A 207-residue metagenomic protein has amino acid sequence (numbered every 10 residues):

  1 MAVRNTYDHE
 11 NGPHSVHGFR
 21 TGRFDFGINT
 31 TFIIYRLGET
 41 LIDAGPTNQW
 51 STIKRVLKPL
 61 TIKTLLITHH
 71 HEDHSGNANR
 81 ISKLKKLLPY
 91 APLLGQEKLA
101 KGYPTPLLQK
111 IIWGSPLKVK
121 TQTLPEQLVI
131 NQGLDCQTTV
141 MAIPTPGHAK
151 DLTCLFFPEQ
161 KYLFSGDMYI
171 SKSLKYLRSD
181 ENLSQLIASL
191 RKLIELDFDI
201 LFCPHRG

Functional and structural regions predicted by a protein language model:
V3-L57, C154-G166: Conserved beta-strand hairpin/beta-sheet module of binuclear metal-dependent hydrolase folds, prominently
P13-T21, K110-I112, D135-V140: Short Pro/Gly-enriched beta-strand edge/turn motifs at strand-loop
G18-D25, L41-G45, L65-T68, V140-P144 (+1 more regions): Short, flexible loop segments at the rims of nucleotide/cofactor-binding pockets, characterized by
I42-G45, K63-H71, P89-L93, P144-G147 (+2 more regions): Active-site neighborhood of phospho(di)ester-bond hydrolases with catalytic His/Asp-centered motifs
T47-Q49, H70-G76, Q96-L99, K150-L152 (+2 more regions): Active-site environment of divalent metal-dependent phosphoester hydrolases
N48-Q132: Active-site HxH/HxHxD metal-binding segment of metal-dependent hydrolases
M141-P146, K150-G207: Metallo-beta-lactamase
